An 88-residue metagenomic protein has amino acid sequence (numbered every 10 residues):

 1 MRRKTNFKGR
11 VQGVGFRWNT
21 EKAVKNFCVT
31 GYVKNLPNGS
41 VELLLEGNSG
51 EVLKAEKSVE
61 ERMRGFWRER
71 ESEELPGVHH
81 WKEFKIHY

Functional and structural regions predicted by a protein language model:
M1-Y88: Intrinsically disordered, low-complexity, mixed-charge
